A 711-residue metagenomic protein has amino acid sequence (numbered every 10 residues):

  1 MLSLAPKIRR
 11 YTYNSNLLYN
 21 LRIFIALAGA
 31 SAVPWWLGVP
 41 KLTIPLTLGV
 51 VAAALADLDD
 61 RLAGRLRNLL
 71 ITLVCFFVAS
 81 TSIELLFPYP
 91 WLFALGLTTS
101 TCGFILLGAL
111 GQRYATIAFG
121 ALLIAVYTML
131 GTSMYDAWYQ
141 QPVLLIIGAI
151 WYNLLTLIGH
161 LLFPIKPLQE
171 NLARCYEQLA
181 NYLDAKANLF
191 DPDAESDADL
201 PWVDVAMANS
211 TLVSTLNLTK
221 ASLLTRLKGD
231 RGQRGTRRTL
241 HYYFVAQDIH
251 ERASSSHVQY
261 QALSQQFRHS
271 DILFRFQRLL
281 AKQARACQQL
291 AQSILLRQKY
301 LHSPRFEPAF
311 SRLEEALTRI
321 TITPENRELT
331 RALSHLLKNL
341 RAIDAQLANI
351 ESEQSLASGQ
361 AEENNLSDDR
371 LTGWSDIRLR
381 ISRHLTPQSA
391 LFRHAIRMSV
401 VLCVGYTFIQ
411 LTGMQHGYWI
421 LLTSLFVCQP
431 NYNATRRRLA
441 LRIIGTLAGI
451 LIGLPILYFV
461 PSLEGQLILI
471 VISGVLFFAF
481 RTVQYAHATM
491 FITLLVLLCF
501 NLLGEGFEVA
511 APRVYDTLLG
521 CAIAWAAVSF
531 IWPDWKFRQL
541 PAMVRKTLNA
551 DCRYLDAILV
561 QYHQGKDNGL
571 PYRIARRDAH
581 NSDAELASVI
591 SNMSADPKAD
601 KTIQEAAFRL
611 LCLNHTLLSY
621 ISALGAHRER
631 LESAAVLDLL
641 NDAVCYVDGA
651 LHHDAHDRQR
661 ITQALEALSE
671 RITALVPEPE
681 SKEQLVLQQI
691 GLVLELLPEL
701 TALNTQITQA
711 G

Functional and structural regions predicted by a protein language model:
M1-L21, A28, A32, W36 (+7 more regions): Long, hydrophobic alpha-helical segments that serve as membrane-spanning/inserting helices
P6-Y19, W36-P40, D59-L70, L85-W91 (+8 more regions): Short, amphipathic, aromatic/basic-enriched membrane-interface segments that mark the entry/exit of transmembrane
I8-N20, I25-Y139, N153: Helix-loop-helix transmembrane hairpins and adjacent membrane-interface loops of multi-pass inner-membrane proteins
A28-W36, F77-L85, C102-L106, A125-M129 (+10 more regions): Alpha-helical transmembrane segments of multipass membrane proteins
V33-L48, S82-T99, Q141-I147, F408-I420 (+2 more regions): Structural signature of hydrophobic alpha-helical transmembrane segments
L37-G38, W374-V475, L494: Core alpha-helical transmembrane segments of integral membrane proteins
T116, G120-Q141, L497-R513, I531-P533: Transmembrane helix-loop junctions at the membrane interface of multipass transporters and ion channels
Y458-S594, K598-T602, L611: Generic detector of multi-pass transmembrane helix bundles and their immediately adjacent loops in polytopic membrane
